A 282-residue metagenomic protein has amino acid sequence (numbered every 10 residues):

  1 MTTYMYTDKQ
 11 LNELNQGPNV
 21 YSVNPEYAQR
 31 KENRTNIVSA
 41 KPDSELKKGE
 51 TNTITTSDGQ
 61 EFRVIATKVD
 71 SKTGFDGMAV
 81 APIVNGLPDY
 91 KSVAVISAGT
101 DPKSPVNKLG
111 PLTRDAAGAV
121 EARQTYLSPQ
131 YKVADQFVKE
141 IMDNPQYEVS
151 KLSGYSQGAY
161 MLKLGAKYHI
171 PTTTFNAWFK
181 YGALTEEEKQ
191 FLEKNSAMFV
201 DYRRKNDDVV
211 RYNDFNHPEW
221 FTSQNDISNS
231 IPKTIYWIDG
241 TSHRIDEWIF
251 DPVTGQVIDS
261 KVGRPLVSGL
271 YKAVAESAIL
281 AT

Functional and structural regions predicted by a protein language model:
M1, M5-P42, P88-Y90, P252-T282: Intrinsically disordered, low-complexity charged segments of secreted bacterial virulence and antibacterial
T3-Y6, N52-T56, E61-I65, V80-P82 (+3 more regions): Short linear proline/tyrosine/threonine-rich motifs used for host-factor recruitment and membrane trafficking/assembly
N12, G77, V93, F199-V200: A broad, low-specificity signal marking well-ordered, structured residues that form hydrophobic/aromatic
P25, K41-K151, H169-P171, W178-E187: A conserved cap/lid and substrate-binding interface adjacent to the catalytic center of lipid-processing enzymes
K31, I37-K41, E45, I141 (+2 more regions): Generic structural signal for hydrophobic
D89, A166-T282: Serine hydrolase/lipase
K151-G165: Glycine-rich nucleophile elbow surrounding the catalytic serine of serine-hydrolase chemistry
